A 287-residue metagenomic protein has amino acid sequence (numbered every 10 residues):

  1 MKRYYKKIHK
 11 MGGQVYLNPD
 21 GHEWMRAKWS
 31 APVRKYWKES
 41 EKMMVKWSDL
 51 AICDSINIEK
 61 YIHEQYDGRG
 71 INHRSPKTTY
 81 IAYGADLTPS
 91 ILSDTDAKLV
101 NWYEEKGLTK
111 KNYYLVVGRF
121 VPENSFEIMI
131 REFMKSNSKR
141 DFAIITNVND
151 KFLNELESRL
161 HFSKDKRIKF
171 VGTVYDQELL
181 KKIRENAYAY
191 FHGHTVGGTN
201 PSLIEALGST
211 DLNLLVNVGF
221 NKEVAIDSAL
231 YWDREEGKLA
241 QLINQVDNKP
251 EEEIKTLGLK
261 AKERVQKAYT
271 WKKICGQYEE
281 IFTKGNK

Functional and structural regions predicted by a protein language model:
M1-P19, W24, G198: An aromatic- and histidine-rich active-site surface loop
V33-A51: Membrane-proximal helix-turn-helix segments that form the acceptor-binding/catalytic region of lipid-linked
K46-K77, A85-S90, L99, S125: A short, active-site helix/loop in glycosyltransferases that binds the activated sugar's phosphate group
A85, V117, R140-L156, K169-T173: Glycosyltransferase donor-sugar binding loop
Y103-N124, I130-N137, A143: Conserved donor-binding/catalytic core segment of Leloir-type glycosyltransferases
K182-G198, D211-L212: Acidic donor-binding loop of glycosyltransferase active sites
A229-G237, Q245-E251: Conserved acidic donor-binding segment of nucleotide-sugar-dependent glycosyltransferases
E251-T283: A charged, aromatic-enriched C-terminal amphipathic alpha-helix characteristic of glycosyltransferases across folds
